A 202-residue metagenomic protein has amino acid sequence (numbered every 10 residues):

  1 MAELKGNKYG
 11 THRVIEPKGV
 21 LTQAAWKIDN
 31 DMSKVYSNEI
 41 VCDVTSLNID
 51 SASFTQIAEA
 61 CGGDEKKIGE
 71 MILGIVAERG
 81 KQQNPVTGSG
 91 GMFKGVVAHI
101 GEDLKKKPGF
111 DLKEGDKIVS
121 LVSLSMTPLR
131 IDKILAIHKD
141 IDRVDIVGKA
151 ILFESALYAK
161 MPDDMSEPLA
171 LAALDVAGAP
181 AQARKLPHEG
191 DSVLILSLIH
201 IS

Functional and structural regions predicted by a protein language model:
A2-L21: OB/S1-fold single-stranded nucleic-acid-binding modules and their adjacent gly/ser/pro-rich low-complexity linkers
K18-D31: Short glycine/threonine/proline-enriched tight-turn/helix- or strand-capping micro-motif at secondary-structure
M32, P85, P168-A172: Residue-level "hotspot" positions that anchor or transmit function at local structural transition points
S33-N48, E59-L124: Glycine-rich beta-strand-centered segment in the early N-terminal region that forms part of a ligand/cofactor-binding
A52-F54: Cytochrome P450 core scaffold surrounding the K-helix E-X-X-R motif and the conserved "meander" helix-loop region
G91, I118-S192: NAD(P)H dinucleotide-binding glycine-rich loop of Rossmann-like/cofactor-binding domains, especially the beta1-alpha1
I199-I201: Conserved small/polar residues in nucleotide/adenosyl-binding loops
